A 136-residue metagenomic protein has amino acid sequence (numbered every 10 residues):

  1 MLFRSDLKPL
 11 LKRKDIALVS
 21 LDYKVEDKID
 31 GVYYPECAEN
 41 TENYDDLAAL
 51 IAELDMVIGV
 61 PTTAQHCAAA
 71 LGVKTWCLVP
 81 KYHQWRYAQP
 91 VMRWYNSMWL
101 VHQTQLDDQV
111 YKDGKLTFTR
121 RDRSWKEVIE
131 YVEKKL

Functional and structural regions predicted by a protein language model:
M1-L2: Short, small-residue-biased leader/transition segments that mark boundaries at the very start of proteins
S5: Short catalytic helix/loop segments, enriched in acidic residues and glycine and frequently bearing histidine
K8-W76, P80: Donor-binding and catalytic core of enzymes assembling or modifying cell-surface/extracellular glycoconjugates
I29-G31, E36-C37, H66-K135: Nucleotide-sugar donor-binding patch of glycosyltransferase catalytic domains
